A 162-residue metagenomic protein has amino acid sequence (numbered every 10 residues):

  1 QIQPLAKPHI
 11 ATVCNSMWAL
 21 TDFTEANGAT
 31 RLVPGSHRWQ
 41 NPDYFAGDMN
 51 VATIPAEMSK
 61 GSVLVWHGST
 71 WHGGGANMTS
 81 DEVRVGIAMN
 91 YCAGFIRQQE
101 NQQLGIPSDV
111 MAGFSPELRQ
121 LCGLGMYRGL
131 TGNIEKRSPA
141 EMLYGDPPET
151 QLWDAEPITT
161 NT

Functional and structural regions predicted by a protein language model:
Q1-Q3, F45: Short, well-ordered turn and helix-capping elements at secondary-structure junctions
Q3-E25, E57-K60, V65, N90-A93: Short, conserved beta-strand element in jelly-roll/cupin
C14, G28, V85: Change "...and in nucleic-acid phosphodiester-cleaving endonucleases..." to "...and in nucleic-acid processing enzymes
L20-F23, G28-V51: Ligand/cofactor pocket segment of small-molecule handling proteins
W39-Q40, Y44-V63, S69-W71, A76-G86 (+1 more regions): Conserved double-stranded beta-helix
